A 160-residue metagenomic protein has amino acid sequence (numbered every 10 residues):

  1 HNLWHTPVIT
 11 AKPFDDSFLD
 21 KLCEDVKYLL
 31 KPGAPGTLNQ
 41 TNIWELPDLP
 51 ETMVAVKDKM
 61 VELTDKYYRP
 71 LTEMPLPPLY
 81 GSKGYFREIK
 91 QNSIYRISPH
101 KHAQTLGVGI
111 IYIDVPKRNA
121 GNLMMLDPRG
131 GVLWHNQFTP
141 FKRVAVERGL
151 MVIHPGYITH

Functional and structural regions predicted by a protein language model:
H1-P77, Y85, I94-R96, N122: Non-heme Fe(II)/2-oxoglutarate
Y80-I158: Catalytic core of non-heme Fe(II) oxygenases with the double-stranded beta-helix
